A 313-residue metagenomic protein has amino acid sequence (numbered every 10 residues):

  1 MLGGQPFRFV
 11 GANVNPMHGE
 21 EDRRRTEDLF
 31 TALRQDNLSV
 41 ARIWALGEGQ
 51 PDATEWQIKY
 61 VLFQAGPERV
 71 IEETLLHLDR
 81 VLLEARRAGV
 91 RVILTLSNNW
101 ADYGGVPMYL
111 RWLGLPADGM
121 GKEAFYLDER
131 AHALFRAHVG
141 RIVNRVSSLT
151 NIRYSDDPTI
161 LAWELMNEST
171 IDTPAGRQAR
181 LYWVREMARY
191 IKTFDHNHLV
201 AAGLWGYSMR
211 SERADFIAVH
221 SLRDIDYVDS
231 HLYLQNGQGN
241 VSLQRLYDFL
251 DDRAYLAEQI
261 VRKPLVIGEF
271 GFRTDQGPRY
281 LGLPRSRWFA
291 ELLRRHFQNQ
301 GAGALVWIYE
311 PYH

Functional and structural regions predicted by a protein language model:
M1-K263, T274-R287, E291-H313: Active-site mouth of glycoside hydrolases
I267-E269: Short acidic/histidine-rich active-site segments
